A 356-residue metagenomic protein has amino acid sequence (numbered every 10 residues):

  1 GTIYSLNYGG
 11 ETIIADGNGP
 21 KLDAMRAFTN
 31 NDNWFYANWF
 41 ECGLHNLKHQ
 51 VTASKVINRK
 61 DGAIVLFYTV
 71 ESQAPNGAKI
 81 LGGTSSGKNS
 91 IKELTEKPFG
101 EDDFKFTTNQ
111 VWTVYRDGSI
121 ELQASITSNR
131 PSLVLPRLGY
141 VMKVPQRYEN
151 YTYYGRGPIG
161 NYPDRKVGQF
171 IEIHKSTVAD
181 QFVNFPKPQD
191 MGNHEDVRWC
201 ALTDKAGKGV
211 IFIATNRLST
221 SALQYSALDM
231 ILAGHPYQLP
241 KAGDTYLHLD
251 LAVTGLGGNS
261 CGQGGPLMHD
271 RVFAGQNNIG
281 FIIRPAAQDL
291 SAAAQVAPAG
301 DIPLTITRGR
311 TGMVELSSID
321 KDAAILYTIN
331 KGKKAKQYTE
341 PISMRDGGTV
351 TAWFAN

Functional and structural regions predicted by a protein language model:
G1-V296: Beta-strand/loop-rich accessory regions of lumenal/periplasmic or secreted enzymes, predominantly carbohydrate-active
P298-N356: Short, compositionally stereotyped local motifs that mark structural "simplifiers"
